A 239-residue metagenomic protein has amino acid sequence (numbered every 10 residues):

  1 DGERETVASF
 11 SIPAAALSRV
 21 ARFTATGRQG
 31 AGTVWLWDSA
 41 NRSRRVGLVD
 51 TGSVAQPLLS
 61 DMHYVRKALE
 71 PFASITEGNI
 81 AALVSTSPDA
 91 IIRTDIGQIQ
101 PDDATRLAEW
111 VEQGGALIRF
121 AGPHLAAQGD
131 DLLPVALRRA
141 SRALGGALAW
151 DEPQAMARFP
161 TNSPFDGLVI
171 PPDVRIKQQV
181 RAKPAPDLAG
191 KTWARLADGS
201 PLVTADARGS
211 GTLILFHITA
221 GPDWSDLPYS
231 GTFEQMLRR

Functional and structural regions predicted by a protein language model:
D1-R239: N-linked glycosylation sequons
